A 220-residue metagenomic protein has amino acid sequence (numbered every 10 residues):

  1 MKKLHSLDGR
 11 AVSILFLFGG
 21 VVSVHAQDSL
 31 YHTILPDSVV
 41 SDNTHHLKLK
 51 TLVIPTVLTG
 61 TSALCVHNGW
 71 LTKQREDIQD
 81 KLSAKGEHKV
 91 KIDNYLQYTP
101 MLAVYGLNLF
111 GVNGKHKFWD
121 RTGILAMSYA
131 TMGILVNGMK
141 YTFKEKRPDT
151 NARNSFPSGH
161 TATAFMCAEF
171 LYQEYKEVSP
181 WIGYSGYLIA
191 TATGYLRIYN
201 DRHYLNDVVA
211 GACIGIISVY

Functional and structural regions predicted by a protein language model:
K2-V12: Bacterial N-terminal signal peptides that target proteins for export
A11-N113, R121-L125: N-terminal targeting leaders of membrane proteins
T56-G60, T122-G138, M166-C167, V209 (+2 more regions): Hydrophobic, lipid-facing residues on alpha-helical transmembrane segments of integral membrane proteins
T59, Y98, L102-Y105, T131 (+2 more regions): Hydrophobic alpha-helical transmembrane segments of multipass integral membrane proteins
A63-K73, L107-K117, N137-K146, Q173-E177 (+2 more regions): Short hydrophobic alpha-helical membrane-entry/anchor segments
L82-G86, N113-L125, T142, R147-S155 (+1 more regions): Outer-membrane pore/translocation modules
V104, L125-T142, G183-Y195: Small-polar-interrupted transmembrane alpha-helices in polytopic inner-membrane proteins
E145, D149-Y220: Membrane-embedded catalytic cores of phosphoryl/pyrophosphoryl-handling enzymes
